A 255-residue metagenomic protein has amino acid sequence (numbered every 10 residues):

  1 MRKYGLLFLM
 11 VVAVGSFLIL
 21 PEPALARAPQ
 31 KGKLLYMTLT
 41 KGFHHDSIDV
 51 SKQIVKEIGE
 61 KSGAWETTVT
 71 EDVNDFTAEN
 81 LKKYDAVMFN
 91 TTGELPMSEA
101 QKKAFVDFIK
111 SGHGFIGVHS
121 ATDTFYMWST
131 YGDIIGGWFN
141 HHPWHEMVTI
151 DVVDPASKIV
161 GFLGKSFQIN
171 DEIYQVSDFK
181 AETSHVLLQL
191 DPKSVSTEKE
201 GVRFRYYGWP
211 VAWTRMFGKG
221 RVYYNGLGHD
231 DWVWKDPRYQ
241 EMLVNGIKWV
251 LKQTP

Functional and structural regions predicted by a protein language model:
M1-L9: Bacterial N-terminal signal peptides that target proteins for export
F8-I19: Bacterial N-terminal signal peptides
I19-R27: Signal peptide processing junction and immediate N-terminal pro/mature segment of secreted/exported proteins
A26-G32, T38, D46, Q53-S62 (+4 more regions): Extracellular ligand-binding/catalytic regions of CAZymes and related secreted enzymes and adhesion modules
R27, K33-T124: Helical hinge/lid and interdomain linker segments adjacent to catalytic or ligand-binding clefts that mediate domain
E60, G137, P143-G218: Catalytic beta-strand/loop cores that center a nucleophilic Ser/Cys/Thr and support acyl-enzyme chemistry
L95-F162: A glycine-rich, often tryptophan-bearing local segment used as a flexible ligand/cofactor-contacting loop or short
G114-I116, L187, Y223: Structural detector of well-ordered beta-strand residues that form the stable sheet scaffold of enzyme domains
